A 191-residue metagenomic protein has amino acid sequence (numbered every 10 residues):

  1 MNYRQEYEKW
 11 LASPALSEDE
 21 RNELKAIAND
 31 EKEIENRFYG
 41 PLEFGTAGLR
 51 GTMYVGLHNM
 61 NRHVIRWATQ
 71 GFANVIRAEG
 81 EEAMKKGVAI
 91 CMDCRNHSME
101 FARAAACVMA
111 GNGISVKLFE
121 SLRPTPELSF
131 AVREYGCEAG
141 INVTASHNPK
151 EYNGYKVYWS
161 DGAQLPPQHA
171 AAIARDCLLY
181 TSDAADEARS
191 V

Functional and structural regions predicted by a protein language model:
M1-N2: Polybasic, low-complexity association/targeting segments
E8-A105: An N-terminal, well-structured beta->alpha segment
W10-S13, A83-S160: Ferredoxin-reductase
T52-Y54, E100, E151-Y152, P166-Q168: Short helix/loop capping segments that flank catalytic or ligand/cofactor-binding pockets
Q164-A174: Short, acidic/small-residue loops that bind anionic groups at enzyme active sites
Y180-A185: Conserved small/polar residues in nucleotide/adenosyl-binding loops
